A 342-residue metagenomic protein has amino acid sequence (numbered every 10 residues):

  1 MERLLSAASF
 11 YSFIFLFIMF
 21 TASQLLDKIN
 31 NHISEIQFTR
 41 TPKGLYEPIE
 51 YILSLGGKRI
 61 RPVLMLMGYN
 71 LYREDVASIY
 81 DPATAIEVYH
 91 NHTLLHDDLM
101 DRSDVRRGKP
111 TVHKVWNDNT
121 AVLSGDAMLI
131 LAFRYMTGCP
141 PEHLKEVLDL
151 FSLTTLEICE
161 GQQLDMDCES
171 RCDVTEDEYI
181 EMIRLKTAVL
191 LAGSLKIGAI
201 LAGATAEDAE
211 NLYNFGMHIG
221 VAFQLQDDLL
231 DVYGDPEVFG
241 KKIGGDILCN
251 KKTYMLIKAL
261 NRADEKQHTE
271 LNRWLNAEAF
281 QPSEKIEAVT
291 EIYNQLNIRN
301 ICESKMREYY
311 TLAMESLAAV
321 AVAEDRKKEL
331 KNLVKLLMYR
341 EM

Functional and structural regions predicted by a protein language model:
E2-M342: All-alpha prenyltransferase/terpene-synthase fold signal
